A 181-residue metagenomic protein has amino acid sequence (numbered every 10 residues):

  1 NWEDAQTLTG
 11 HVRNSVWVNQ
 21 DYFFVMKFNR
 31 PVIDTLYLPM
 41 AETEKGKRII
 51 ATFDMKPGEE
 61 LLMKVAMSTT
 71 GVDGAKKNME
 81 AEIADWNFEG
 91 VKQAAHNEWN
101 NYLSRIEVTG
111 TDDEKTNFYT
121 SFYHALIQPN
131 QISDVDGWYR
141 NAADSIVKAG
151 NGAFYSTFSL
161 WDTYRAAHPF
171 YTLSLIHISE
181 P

Functional and structural regions predicted by a protein language model:
N1-Y155: Beta-sandwich/jelly-roll carbohydrate-recognition scaffolds of carbohydrate-active enzymes
H124, Q128, A167-L173: Well-ordered alpha-helical scaffold segments within catalytic/enzyme domains
A149-G152, T163, A167: Flexible glycine/proline-enriched surface loops and loop-helix/loop-strand junctions
S156-T157, S179: A conserved hydrophobic secondary-structure block that centers on an alpha-helix together with its immediately flanking
T157-L160, Y164, Y171: Long, structured ligand/cofactor-binding scaffold of large enzymes
L173-P181: Residue-level detector of conserved catalytic or cofactor/ligand-binding positions in enzyme active sites
